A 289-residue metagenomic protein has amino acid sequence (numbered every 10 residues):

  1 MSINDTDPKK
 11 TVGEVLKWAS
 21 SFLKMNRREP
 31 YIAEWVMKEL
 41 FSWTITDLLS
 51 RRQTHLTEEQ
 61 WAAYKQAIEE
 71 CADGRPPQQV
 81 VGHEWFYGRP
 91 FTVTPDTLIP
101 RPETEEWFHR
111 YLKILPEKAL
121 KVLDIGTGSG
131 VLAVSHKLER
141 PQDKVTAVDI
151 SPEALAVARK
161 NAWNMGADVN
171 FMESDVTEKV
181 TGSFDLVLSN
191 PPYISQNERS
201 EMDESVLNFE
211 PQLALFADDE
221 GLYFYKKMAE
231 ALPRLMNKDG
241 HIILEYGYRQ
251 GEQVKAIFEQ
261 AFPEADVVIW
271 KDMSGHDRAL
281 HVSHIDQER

Functional and structural regions predicted by a protein language model:
S2-E84: N-terminal auxiliary segments of SAM/dcSAM-dependent transferases
D7, G128, R249: Substrate-binding strand-loop-helix patch in Rossmann-like NAD(P)-dependent oxidoreductase/epimerase domains
K9, T57-W61, L98-P102, D218-L222 (+1 more regions): Short, solvent-exposed loop/helix junctions and linker helices that flank or host conserved functional motifs
W18, W35, A63-Q66, E106 (+6 more regions): Alpha-helical elements of Rossmann-like donor-binding domains used by nucleotide-donor carbohydrate transfer enzymes
W43-T44, R51, R75-P76, V81 (+6 more regions): Residue-level signal for pocket-adjacent positions within structured domains
R51-R52, A62-R140, V145, I150-V157 (+1 more regions): SAM-dependent Rossmann-like transferase core, predominantly class I methyltransferases with a strong bias toward
D143-K144, V148-E288: S-adenosylmethionine
